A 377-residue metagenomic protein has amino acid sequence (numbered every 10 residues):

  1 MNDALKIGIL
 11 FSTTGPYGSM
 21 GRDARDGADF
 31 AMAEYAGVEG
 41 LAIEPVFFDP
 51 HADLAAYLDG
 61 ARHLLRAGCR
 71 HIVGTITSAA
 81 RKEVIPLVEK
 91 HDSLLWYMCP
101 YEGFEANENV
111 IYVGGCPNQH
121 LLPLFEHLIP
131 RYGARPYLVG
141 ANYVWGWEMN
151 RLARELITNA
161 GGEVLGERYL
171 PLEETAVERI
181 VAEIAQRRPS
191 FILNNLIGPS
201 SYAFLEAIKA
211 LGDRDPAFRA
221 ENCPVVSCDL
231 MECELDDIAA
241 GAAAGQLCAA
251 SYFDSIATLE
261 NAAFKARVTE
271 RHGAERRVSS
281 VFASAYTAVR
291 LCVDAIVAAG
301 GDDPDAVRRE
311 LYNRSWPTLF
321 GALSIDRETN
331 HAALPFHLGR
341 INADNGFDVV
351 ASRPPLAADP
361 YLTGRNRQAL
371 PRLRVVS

Functional and structural regions predicted by a protein language model:
N2-G21, I76, A134-V139: Short beta-strand segments enriched in small/hydrophobic residues
L5, L319-S377: Solvent-exposed, acidic/polar segments of extracytosolic/periplasmic ligand-binding ectodomains
G8-D26, F48-P50, R277-V281: Extracytoplasmic "Venus flytrap"
D23-A24, G37-G103: Beta-alpha junction/loop-to-helix N-cap segments that form part of ligand/metal-binding clefts
G37-H51, N107-N109, I157-E174: Short beta-strand elements in bilobed, periplasmic/extracellular small-molecule ligand-binding domains
L64-I76, W96-M98, Y137-L138, R188-F204 (+3 more regions): Periplasmic-binding protein-like
V113-Y169: An alpha-beta-alpha
I208-Y286, G364: Extracellular/periplasmic periplasmic-binding protein-like sensory domains
